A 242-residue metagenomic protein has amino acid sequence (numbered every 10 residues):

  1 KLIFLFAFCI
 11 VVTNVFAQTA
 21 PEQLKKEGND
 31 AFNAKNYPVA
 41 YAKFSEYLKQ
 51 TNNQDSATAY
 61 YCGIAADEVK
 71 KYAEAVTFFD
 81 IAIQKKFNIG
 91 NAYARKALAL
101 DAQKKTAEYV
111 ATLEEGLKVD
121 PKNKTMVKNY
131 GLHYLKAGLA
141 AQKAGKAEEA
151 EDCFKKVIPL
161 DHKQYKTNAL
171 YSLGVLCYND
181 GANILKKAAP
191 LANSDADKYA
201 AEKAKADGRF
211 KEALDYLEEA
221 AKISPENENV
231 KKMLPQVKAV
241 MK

Functional and structural regions predicted by a protein language model:
F16-Y61, E68, T77, N88: N-terminal leader/linker segments that initiate helical-solenoid repeat arrays
E22, S56-A57, N91, T125 (+3 more regions): Start-of-helix register in tetratricopeptide repeats
N33-A34, I64-V69, I81, A102-Q103 (+7 more regions): Register position in tetratricopeptide repeats
S45-Q50, D80-Q84, E115-K118, D152-P159 (+2 more regions): Conserved structural position within tetratricopeptide repeats
N52-N53, F87, P121, H162-Q164 (+1 more regions): Short coil turns that delineate tetratricopeptide repeat
A57-I64, E68, A92-R95, N129 (+5 more regions): Canonical tetratricopeptide repeat
K143, N179-Y216: Short coil/linker segments at helix-helix boundaries
